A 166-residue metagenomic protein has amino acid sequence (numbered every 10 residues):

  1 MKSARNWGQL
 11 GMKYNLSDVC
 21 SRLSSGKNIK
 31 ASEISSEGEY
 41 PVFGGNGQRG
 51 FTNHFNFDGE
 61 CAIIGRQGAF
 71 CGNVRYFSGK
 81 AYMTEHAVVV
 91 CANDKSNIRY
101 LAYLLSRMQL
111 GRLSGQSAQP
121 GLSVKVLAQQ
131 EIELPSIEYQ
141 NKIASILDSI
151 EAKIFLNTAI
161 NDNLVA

Functional and structural regions predicted by a protein language model:
M1-G44, Q129-A166: Non-catalytic DNA-recognition/assembly elements of restriction-modification systems
G44-S106, L110, G115-A118, S123-L127: A short beta-sheet element
